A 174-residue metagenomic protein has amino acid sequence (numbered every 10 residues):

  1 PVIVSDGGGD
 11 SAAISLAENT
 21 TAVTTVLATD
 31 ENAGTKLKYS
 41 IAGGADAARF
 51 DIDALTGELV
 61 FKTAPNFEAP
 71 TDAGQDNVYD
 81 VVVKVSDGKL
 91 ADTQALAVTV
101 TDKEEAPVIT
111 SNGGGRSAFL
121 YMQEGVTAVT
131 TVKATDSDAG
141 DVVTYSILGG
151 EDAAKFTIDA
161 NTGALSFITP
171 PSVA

Functional and structural regions predicted by a protein language model:
V2-A174: Acidic, turn/loop-rich segments in luminal/extracellular domains of secretory-pathway and cell-surface proteins
